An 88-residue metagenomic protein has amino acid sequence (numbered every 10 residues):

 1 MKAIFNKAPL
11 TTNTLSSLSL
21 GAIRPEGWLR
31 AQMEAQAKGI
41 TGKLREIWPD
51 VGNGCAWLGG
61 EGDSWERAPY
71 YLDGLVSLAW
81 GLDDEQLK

Functional and structural regions predicted by a protein language model:
M1-R67, E85-K88: Low-complexity, Ser/Thr/Pro/Gly-enriched N-terminal "stalk/linker" regions
E61-W80: Well-ordered alpha-helical segments within folded domains of soluble proteins
